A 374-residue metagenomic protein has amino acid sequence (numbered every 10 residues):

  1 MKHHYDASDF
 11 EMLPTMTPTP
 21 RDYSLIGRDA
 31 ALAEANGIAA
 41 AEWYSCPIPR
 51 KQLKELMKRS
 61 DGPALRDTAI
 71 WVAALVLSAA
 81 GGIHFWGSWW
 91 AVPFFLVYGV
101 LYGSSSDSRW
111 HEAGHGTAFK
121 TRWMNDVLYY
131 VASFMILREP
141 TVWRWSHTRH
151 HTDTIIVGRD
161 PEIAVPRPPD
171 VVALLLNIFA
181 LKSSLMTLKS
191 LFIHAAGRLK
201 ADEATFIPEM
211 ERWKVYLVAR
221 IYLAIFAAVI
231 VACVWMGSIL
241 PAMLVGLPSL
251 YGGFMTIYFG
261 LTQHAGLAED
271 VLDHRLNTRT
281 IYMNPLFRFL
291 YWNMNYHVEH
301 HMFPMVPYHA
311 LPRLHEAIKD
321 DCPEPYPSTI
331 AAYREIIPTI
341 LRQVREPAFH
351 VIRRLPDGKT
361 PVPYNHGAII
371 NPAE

Functional and structural regions predicted by a protein language model:
M1-G99, R109, S133-A242, Y308-E374: Non-catalytic, topology-defining segments of multipass membrane proteins
S60-G62, V100-Y102, A227, G253-M255 (+1 more regions): Short hydrophobic "helix-edge" motifs at membrane interfaces and signal-peptide entry regions
P63, F119-V127, V142, G246 (+2 more regions): Short acidic-hydrophobic sequence patches enriched in Asp/Glu that either
S78, G114, A118-F119, V271 (+1 more regions): Active-site-flanking alpha-helical
V100-W110, E139-W143, M186-L191, L244-L272: Transmembrane alpha-helical segments that form the membrane-embedded catalytic/substrate-channel core of multi-pass
S106-G116, W143-I155, F259-G266, L290-V306: Histidine-centered catalytic micro-motifs
A118-L137, R159-V172, L272-N284: Juxtamembrane helix-capping/reentrant segments at transmembrane boundaries
E203-M210, H274-Y296: Active-site-proximal inter-transmembrane loops
